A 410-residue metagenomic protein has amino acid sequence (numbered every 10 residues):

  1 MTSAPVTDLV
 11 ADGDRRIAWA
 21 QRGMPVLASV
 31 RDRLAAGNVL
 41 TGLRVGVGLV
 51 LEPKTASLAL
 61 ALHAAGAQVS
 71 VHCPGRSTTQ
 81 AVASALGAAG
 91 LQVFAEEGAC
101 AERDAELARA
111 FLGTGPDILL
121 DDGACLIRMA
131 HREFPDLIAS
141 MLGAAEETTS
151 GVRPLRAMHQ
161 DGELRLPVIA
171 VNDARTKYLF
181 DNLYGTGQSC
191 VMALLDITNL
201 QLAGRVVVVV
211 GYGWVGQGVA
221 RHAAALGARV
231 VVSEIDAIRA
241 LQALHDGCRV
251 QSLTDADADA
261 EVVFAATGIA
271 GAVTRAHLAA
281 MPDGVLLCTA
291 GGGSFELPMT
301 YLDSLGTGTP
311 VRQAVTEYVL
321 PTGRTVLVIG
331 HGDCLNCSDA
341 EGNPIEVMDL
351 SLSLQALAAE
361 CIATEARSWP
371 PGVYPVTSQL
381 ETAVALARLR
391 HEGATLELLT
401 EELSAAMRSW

Functional and structural regions predicted by a protein language model:
T2-L40, C73-T78, S84-R205: Glycine/serine-rich phosphate-binding loop and adjoining beta1-alpha1 elements at the start of nucleotide-handling
A4-R15, A28, D32-A35, A56-L60 (+6 more regions): Ligand-binding pocket scaffold of soluble enzyme catalytic domains
A11-V26, G42-R44, E52, L166-G204 (+2 more regions): Adenosine-phosphate binding glycine-rich loop
L49-A67, H72, G185-Q188, M192-A260 (+1 more regions): Glycine-rich phosphate/diphosphate-binding loop of Rossmann-like nucleotide-binding domains
V50, A124, T267-I269, G291-G292: Short glycine-/small-residue-rich Rossmann-like dinucleotide-binding loops
G66-Q68, L91, L137-S140, L164-L166 (+3 more regions): A short helix->loop->beta-strand "cap" motif at the edges of active sites that frequently abuts
I118-G123, P135-S150, L278-V319, L327-I329 (+1 more regions): ADP-ribose/adenylate-binding Rossmann-like module
